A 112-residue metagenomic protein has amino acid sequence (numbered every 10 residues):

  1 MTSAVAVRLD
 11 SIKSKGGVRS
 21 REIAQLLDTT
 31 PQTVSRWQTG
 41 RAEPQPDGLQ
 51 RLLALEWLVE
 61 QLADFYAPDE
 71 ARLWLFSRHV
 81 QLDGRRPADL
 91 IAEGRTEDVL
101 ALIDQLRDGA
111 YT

Functional and structural regions predicted by a protein language model:
M1-T112: Non-transmembrane "mature" sequence context
